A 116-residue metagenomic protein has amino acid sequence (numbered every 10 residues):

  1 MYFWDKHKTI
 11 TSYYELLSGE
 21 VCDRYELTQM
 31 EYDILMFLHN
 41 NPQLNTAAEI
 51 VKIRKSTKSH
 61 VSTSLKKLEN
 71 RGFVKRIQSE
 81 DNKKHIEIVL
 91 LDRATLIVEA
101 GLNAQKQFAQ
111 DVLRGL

Functional and structural regions predicted by a protein language model:
M1-W4, K58, L91: Short alpha-helical transmembrane interface motifs in multi-pass membrane proteins
M1-Y25, R71-F73: N-terminal leader segment of winged-helix/HTH proteins
K6-T9, I34-F37, S64: Residue-level recognition of specific faces of alpha-helices
L16-T57: N-terminal helix-turn-helix DNA-binding core of bacterial DNA-binding proteins
G19, T46, I50-I53, S64 (+2 more regions): A generic structural signal for ordered secondary structure
K66-L116: Charged, amphipathic alpha-helical coiled-coil/dimerization segments
